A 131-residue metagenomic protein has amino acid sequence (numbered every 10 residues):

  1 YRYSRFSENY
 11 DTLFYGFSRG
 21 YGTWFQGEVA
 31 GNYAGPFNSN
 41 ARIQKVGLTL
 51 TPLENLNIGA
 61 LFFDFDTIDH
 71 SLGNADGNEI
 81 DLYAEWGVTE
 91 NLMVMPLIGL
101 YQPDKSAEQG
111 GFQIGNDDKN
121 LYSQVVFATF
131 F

Functional and structural regions predicted by a protein language model:
Y1-T51, N57-G59, Q109-G111: Extracellular/periplasmic loop regions
Y3-S7, F62-I68, I98-D104, T129-F131: Transmembrane beta-strands of outer-membrane beta-barrel pores
F14, G35-N40, S71-D76, F112-L121: Replace "Gram-negative outer membrane beta-barrel proteins" with "bacterial and organellar outer membrane beta-barrel
R42-V46, N78-L82, L121-V125: Hydrophobic, lipid-facing positions within transmembrane beta-strands of outer-membrane proteins
G47-T51, E85, A128-F130: Transmembrane beta-barrel domains of outer membrane proteins
E54-A60, W86, E90-P96: Repeated loop/turn-to-beta-strand initiation elements of outer-membrane beta-barrel proteins
E90-N116: C-terminal beta-signal and adjacent terminal beta-strands/loops of Gram-negative outer-membrane beta-barrel proteins
D117-F131: Outer-membrane beta-barrel "beta-signal"
